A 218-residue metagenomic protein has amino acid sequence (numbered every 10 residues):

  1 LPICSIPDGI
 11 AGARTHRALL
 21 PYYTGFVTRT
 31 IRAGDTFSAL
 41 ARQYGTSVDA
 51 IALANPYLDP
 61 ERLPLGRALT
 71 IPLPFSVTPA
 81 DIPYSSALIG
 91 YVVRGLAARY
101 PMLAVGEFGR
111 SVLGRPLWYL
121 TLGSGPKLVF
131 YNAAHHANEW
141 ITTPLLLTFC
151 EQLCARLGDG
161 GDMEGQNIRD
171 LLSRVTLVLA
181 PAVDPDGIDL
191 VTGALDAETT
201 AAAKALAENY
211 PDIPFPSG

Functional and structural regions predicted by a protein language model:
P2-R17, T30-G34, A52-L65: Short acidic, glycine/serine/threonine-rich helix-capping segments at coil-helix boundaries
I3-C4, A18-G25, Q43-S47, A54-Y57 (+4 more regions): Structured segments of extracytoplasmic/periplasmic soluble domains in secreted or envelope-associated proteins
G9, R17-S47, R67-L69, L73-S76: Primarily a LysM-type cell-wall glycan-binding module
G9-A13, I31-D35, R42-G45, P83 (+2 more regions): Soluble non-cytosolic domains of exported or imported proteins
A50, P72-L113: Short glycine- and acidic-rich boundary segments immediately preceding or forming the N-terminal edge of structured
G114, A134, L179: Divalent metal-coordination and catalytic microenvironments
W118-P126: Short beta-strand-to-loop junctions in surface cap/lid or active-site-entrance loops
P126-F130, W140-G218: Active-site/substrate-binding loop(s) of hydrolase catalytic cores
